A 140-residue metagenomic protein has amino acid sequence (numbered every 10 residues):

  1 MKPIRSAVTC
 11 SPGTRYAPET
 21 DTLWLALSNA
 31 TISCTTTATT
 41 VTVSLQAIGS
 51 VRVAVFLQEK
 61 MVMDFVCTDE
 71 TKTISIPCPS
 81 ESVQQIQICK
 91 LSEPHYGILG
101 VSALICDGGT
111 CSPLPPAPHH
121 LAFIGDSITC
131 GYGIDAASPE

Functional and structural regions predicted by a protein language model:
M1-I124, I128-E140: N-terminal secretory targeting modules
